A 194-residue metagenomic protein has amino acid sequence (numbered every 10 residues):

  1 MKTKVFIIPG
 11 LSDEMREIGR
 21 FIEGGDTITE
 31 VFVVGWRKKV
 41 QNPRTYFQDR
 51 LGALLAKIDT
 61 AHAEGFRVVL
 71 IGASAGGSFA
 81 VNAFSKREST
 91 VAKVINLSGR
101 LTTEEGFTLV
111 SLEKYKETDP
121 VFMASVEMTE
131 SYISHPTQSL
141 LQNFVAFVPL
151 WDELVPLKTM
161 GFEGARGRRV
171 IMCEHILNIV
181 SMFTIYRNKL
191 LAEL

Functional and structural regions predicted by a protein language model:
M1-F66, H175: Active-site catalytic motif of lipid deacylating hydrolases and related acyltransferases
F6, F32-V34, I95, V145-F147 (+1 more regions): Hydrophobic/aromatic beta-strand patches that form the interior of the parallel beta-sheet core in alpha/beta enzyme
F6, G52-N143, V155: Serine-dependent carboxylesterase/thioesterase catalytic core of lipase-like alpha/beta-hydrolase/SGNH enzymes
G10-L11, S74, L150: Residue-level signal for short, function-critical loop segments
G19-F21, N82-A83, T159: A short acidic, amphipathic alpha-helical/loop segment
G24-D26, S85-S89, G161: Short, surface-exposed basic-aromatic patches at helix termini and helix-loop junctions that form
Q41-R44, E104-V110, H175-F183: Short, charged, surface-exposed secondary-structure boundary motifs
S139-L194: C-terminal catalytic-base region of ester-bond hydrolases, centering on the histidine of the charge-relay
